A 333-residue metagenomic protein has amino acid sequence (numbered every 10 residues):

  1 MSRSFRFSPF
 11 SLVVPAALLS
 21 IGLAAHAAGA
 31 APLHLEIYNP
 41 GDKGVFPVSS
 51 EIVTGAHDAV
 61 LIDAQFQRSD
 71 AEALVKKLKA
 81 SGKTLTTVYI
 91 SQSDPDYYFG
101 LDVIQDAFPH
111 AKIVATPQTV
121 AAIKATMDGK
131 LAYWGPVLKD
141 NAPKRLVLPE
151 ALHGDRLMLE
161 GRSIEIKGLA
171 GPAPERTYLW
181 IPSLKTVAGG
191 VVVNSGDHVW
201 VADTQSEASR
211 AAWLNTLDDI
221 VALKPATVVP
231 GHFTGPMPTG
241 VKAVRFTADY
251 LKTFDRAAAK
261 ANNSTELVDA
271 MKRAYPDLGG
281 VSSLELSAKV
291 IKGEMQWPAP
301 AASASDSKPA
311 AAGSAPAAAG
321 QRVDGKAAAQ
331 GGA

Functional and structural regions predicted by a protein language model:
M1-S8: N-terminal secretory signal peptides that target proteins for export/translocation
S11-A24: Bacterial N-terminal signal peptides
A25-A30: Boundary at the C-terminal end of the N-terminal hydrophobic targeting segment
A31-A80, Y178-I181, K185-V191: Conserved beta-strand hairpin/beta-sheet module of binuclear metal-dependent hydrolase folds, prominently
F66, K167-T253: Metallo-beta-lactamase
S69-V114: Active-site metal-binding motif and surrounding structural segment of the metallo-beta-lactamase
K124-E175, P182-S183, L217, V221-K224: Metallo-beta-lactamase
A222-T227, G235-A333: Accessory terminal helices/loops
